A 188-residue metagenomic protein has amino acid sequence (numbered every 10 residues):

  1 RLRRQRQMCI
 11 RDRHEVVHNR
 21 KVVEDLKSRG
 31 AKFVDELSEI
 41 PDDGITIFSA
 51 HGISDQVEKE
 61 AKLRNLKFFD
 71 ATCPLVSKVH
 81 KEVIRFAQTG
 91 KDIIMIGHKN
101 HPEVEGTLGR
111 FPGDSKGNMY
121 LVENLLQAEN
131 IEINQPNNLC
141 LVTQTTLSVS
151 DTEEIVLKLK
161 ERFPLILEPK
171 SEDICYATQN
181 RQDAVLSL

Functional and structural regions predicted by a protein language model:
R1-I10: Single conserved hydrophobic/aromatic residue that forms the stacking wall/gate of nucleotide- or nucleobase-binding
R11-V16, M95-G97: Short internal beta-strands
H14-A31, T178: N-terminal beta-loop-helix "entrance" segment that forms/cooperates in small-molecule cofactor or anionic ligand
K32-P41: Short acidic low-complexity segments
F68-F69, E82-Q88, I93-L139, T145: Internal gly/pro-rich beta-alpha loop/helix module that stabilizes soluble enzyme cofactors or their anionic handles
V142-L167: Glycine-rich phosphate/diphosphate-binding loop of Rossmann-like nucleotide-binding domains
E161-L188: Active-site rim loops that border cofactor/substrate pockets in soluble metabolic enzymes
